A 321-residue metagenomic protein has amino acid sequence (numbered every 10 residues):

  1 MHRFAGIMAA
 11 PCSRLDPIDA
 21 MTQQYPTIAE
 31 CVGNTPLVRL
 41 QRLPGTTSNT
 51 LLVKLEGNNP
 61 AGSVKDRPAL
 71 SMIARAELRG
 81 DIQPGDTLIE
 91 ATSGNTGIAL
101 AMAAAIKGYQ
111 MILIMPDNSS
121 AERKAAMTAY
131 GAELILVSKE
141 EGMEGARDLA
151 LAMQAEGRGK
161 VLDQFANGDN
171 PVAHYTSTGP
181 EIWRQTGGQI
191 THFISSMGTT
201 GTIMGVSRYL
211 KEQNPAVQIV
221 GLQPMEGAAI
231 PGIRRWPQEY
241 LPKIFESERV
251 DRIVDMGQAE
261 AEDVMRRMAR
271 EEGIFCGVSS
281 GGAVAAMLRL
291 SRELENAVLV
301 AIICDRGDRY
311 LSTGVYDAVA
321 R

Functional and structural regions predicted by a protein language model:
R3-F4, A9-R321: PLP-dependent amino-acid enzyme catalytic core
